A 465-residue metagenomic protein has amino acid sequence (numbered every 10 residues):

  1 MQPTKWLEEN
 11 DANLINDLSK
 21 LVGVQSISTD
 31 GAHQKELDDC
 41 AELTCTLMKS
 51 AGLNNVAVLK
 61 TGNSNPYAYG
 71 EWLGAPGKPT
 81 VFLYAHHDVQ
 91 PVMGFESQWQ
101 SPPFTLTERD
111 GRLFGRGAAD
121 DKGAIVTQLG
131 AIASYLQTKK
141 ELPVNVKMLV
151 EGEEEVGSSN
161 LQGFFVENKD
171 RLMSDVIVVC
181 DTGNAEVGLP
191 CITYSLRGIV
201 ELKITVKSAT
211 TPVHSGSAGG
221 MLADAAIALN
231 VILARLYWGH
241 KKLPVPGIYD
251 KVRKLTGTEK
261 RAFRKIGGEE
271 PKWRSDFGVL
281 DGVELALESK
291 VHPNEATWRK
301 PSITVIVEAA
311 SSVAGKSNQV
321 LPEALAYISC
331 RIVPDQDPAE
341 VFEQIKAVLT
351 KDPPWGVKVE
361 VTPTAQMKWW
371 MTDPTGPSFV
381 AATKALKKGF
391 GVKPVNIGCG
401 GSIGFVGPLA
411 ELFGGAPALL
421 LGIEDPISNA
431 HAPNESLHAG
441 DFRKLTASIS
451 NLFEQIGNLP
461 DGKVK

Functional and structural regions predicted by a protein language model:
M1-E96, E323, Y327, E340: N-terminal helical capping/dimerization or prosegment-like subdomains of hydrolases acting on amide or phosphate bonds
N63, H87-V89, R112, L149-G157 (+4 more regions): Acidic, glycine-rich active-site loops and adjacent beta-strand->loop/helix elements that engage anionic groups
K78-V150, K444: Active-site metal-coordination/substrate-binding segment of hydrolases, especially metallo-dependent peptidases
A119, T210-P212, C330-P338, M367: A generic structural motif
A124-K140, S158-V166, A223-R235: Active-site-proximal alpha-helical scaffold in enzymes
K140-D224: Histidine/acidic-residue-rich, glycine-tolerant segments that coordinate divalent metal ions
S158, E186-V187, P244-G315, Q319-E323 (+3 more regions): An extended, acidic, His-containing surface patch that forms the Zn2+-binding/catalytic region of metallohydrolases
L202, A209, V213-S275: Polar, glycine-rich mid-to-C-terminal structural blocks that act as macromolecule-binding/assembly scaffolds
